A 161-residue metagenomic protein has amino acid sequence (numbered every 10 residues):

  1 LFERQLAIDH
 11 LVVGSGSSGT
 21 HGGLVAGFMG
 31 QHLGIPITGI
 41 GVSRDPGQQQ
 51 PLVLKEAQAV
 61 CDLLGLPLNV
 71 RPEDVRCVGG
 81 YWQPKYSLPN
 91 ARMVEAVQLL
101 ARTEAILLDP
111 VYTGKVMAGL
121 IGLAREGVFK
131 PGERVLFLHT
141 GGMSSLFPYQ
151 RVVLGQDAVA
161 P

Functional and structural regions predicted by a protein language model:
L1-R76, L138-P161: Glycine-rich phosphate/pyrophosphate-binding loop at beta-loop-alpha junctions
R4-H10, D109, K130-G132: Short helix-loop-beta connector
H10-V13, S17, L99, T103 (+2 more regions): N-terminal hydrophobic or amphipathic segments with adjacent small-residue motifs that include Sec signal peptides
P72-P131: Active-site-adjacent helical/loop segments in soluble small-molecule enzymes
V94-A96, Y112-K115, E133-R151: ATP/nucleoside-binding phosphotransfer catalytic cores, i.e., glycine-rich phosphate-binding loops
